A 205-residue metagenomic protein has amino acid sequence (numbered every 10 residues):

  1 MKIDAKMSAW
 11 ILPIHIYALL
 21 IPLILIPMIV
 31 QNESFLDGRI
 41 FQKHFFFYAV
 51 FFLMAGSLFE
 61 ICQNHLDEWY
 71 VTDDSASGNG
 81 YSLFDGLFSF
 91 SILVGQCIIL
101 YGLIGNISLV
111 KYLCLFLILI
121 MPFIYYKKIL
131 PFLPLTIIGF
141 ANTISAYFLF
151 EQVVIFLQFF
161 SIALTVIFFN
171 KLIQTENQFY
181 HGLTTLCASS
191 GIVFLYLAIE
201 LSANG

Functional and structural regions predicted by a protein language model:
M1-A76: N-terminal topogenic module of multi-pass integral membrane proteins
H15-M28, F88-L103, I137-S145, L186-S202: Hydrophobic cores of alpha-helical transmembrane segments in multi-pass inner/ER membrane proteins, independent
Q31-F46, A76, G102-V110, Y147-V154 (+1 more regions): Membrane-interface helix-boundary motifs at transmembrane edges
Q31-S34, C62-Y70, P122-I129, I167-E176: Juxtamembrane "helix-exit" motif on the non-cytosolic side of transmembrane helices
F52-F59, F116-K127, F160-L172: Aromatic-anchored segments of alpha-helical transmembrane domains
T72-L87, F132-I138, N177-L186: Non-cytosolic membrane-interface motifs at loop->transmembrane helix junctions
L83-E151: Membrane-proximal helix-loop-helix units in multi-pass membrane proteins
L149-G205: C-terminal transmembrane-bundle signature of multipass membrane proteins, characterized by strong activation on
